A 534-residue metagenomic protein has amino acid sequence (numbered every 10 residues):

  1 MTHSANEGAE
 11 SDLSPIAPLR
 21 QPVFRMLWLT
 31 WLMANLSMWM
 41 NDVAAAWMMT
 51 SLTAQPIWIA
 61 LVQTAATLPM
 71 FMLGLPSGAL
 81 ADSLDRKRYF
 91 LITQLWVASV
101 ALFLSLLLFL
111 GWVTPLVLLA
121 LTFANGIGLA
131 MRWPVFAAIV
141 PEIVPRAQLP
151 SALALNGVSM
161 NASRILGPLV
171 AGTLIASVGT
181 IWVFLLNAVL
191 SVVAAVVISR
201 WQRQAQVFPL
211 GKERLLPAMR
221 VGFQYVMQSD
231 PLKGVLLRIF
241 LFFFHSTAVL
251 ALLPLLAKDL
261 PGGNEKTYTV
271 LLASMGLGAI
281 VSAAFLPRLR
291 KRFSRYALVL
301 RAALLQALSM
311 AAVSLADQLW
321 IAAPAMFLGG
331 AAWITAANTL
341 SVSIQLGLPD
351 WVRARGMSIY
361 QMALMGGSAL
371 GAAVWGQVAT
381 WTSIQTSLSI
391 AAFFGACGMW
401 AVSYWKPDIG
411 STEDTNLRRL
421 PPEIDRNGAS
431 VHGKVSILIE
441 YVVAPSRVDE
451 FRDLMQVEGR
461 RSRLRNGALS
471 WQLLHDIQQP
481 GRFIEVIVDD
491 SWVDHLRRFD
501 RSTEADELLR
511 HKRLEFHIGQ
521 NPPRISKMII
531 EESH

Functional and structural regions predicted by a protein language model:
A9-L68, Q228-A273: Helix-loop boundary and gating motifs at the non-cytosolic
M26-D42, A66-A81, D85-V100, V117-A176 (+8 more regions): Substrate-agnostic recognition of the 12-TM MFS/MFS-like secondary transporter fold
A46-T53, S105-L110, L166-L186, D259-P261 (+1 more regions): Transmembrane alpha-helix termini and helix-breaking/packing motifs in multi-pass membrane transporters
V62, M72-P76, S83, Y89 (+9 more regions): C-terminal transmembrane bundle of multi-pass solute transporters/carriers
A138, E142, F184, A188-R214 (+1 more regions): Helix-loop junctions on the cytosolic side of multi-pass membrane transporters, especially the intracellular loop
V378, K434-V442, Q472-R501: Short, well-ordered beta-strand segments in beta-rich or mixed alpha/beta enzyme and ligand-binding folds
T382, A401-H432, L469-R482, L508-H534: Glycine-rich beta-strand-turn "strand-cap" elements at beta-sheet edges
R447-S470: Short amphipathic alpha-helical segments
